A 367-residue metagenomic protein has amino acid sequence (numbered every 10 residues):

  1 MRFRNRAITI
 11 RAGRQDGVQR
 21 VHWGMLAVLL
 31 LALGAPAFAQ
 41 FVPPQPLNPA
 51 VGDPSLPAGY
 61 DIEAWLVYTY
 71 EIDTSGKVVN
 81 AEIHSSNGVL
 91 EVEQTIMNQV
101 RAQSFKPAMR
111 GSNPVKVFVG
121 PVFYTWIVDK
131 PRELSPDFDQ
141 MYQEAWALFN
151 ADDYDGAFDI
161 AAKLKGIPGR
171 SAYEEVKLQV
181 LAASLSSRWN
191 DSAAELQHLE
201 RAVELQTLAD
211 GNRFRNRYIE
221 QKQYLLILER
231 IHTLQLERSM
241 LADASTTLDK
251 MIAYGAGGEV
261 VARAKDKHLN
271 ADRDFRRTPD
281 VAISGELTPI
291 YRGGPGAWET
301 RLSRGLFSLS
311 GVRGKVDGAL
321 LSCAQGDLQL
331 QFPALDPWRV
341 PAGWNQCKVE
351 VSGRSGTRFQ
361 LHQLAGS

Functional and structural regions predicted by a protein language model:
M1-V21: N-terminal secretory signal peptides that target proteins for export/translocation
G34-P36: N-terminal signal peptide c-region/cleavage motif recognized by signal peptidases
A39-T69, Q94-Q140, A162-K163: Short proline/glycine- and basic residue-enriched helix-capping loop/turn segments at helix->loop/beta transitions
S55-L56, H84-E91: A short acidic/small-residue loop/turn micro-motif
E71-V78: Short, glycine-anchored, charge-dense loop/turn motifs used at functional sites
M141-R276: Alpha-helical protein-protein interaction scaffolds
S284-L306, K315-G343: Short, solvent-exposed S/T- and G/P-enriched segments that are highly enriched in secreted/extracellular and lumenal
V340-H362: Short, aromatic- and glycine-rich surface loops/edge beta-strands on solvent-exposed regions
